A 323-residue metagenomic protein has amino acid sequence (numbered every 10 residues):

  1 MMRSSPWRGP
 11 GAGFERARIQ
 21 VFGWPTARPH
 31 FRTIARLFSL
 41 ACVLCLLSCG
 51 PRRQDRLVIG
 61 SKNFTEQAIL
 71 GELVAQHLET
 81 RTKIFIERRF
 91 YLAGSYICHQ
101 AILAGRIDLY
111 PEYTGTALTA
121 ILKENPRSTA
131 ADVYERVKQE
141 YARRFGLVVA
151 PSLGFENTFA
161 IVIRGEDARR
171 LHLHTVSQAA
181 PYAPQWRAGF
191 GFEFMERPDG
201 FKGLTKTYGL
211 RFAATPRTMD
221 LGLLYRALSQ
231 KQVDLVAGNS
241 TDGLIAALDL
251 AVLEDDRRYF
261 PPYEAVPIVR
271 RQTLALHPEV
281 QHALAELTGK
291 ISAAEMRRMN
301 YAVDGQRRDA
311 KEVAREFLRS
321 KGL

Functional and structural regions predicted by a protein language model:
L46-S48: C-terminal motif of bacterial Sec signal peptides marking the signal peptidase cleavage site
G50-R52: Bacterial signal peptide processing site
Q54-R88, L153-R226, R308-E312: Bilobed "Venus flytrap"/periplasmic-binding protein-like clamshell domains and structurally analogous long
Y91-S95, G105-L118, V133-V137, R164 (+4 more regions): Beta->alpha turn/N-cap motifs
L103-E112, A183-W186, G203, A227-G238: Alpha-to-beta junction loops
I121-A150, Q230-L235, L244-R258: Ligand-binding "clamshell"
F159-R169, E264-H277: A bilobed periplasmic-binding-protein/Venus flytrap-type ligand-binding module shared by bacterial periplasmic
M195, D199-T207, P278-L323: An extracytoplasmic/periplasmic, membrane-proximal ligand-sensing/linker region
